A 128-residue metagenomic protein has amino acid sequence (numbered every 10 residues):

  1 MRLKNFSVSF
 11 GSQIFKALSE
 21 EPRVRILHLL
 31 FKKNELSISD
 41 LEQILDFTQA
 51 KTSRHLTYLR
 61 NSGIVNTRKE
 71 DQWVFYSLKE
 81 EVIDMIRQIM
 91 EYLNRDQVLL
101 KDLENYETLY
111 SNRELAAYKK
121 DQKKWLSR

Functional and structural regions predicted by a protein language model:
M1-N5, K16-A17, K79, D96: A generic helix-loop boundary/linker signal
R2-L3, F10, I83-R128: Amphipathic alpha-helical dimerization/coiled-coil segments that flank or bridge DNA-binding/regulatory modules
S9-A50, E70-E81: N-terminal helix-turn-helix DNA-binding core of bacterial DNA-binding proteins
Q43, R60-N61: Alpha-helical residues within the helix-turn-helix
